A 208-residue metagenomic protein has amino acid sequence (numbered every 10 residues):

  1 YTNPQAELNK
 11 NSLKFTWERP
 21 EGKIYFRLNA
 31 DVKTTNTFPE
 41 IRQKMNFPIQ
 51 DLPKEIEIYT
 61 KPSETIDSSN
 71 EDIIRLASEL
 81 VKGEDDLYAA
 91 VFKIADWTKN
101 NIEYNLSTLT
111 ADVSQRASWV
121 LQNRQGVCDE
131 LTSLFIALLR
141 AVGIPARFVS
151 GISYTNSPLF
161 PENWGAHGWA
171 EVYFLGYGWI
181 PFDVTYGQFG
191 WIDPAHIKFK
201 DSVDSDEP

Functional and structural regions predicted by a protein language model:
Y1-F38: Intrinsically disordered, low-complexity N-terminal segments that are enriched in acidic
F15-W17, W97, W169, W179: Tryptophan-centered motif/residue detector
R19-I24, D85, R140-G143, L175-G176: A short, structured loop/turn motif at beta-sheet edges
A30-T34, M45, S150-I152, Y186: A mature extracytoplasmic/lumenal domain signature
V32-I41, L52-G126, L134, D193 (+1 more regions): Secondary-structure boundary elements
R42-L52, V184-Q188: Short intrinsically disordered coil segments
E130-E207: Hydrophobic/aromatic-rich core segments of domains that either
